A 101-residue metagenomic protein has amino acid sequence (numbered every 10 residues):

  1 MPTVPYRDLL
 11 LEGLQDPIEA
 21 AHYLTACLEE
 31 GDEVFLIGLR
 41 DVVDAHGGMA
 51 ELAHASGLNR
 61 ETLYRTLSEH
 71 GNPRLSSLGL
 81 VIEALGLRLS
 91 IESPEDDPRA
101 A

Functional and structural regions predicted by a protein language model:
M1-G38, P98: N-terminal flexible/basic segments that precede or flank functional cores
L28-E29, S68-G71: Alpha-solenoid HEAT/Armadillo repeat architecture
A45-R65: Short alpha-helical DNA-recognition segment
H46, N72-L75: Residue at a beta-strand N-cap/secondary-structure junction
L75-E92: DNA major-groove recognition helix of helix-turn-helix/homeodomain DNA-binding modules
S76, E95-A101: Long, contiguous binding/interaction regions
